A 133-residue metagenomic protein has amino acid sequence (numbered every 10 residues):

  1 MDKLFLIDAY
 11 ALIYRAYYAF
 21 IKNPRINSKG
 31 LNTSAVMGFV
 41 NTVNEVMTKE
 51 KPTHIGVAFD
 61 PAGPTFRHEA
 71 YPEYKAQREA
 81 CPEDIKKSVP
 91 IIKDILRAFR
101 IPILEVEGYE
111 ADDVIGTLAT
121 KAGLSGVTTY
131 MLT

Functional and structural regions predicted by a protein language model:
D2-T133: Noncatalytic, basic helical substrate-engagement surface that gates or grips nucleic-acid strands
